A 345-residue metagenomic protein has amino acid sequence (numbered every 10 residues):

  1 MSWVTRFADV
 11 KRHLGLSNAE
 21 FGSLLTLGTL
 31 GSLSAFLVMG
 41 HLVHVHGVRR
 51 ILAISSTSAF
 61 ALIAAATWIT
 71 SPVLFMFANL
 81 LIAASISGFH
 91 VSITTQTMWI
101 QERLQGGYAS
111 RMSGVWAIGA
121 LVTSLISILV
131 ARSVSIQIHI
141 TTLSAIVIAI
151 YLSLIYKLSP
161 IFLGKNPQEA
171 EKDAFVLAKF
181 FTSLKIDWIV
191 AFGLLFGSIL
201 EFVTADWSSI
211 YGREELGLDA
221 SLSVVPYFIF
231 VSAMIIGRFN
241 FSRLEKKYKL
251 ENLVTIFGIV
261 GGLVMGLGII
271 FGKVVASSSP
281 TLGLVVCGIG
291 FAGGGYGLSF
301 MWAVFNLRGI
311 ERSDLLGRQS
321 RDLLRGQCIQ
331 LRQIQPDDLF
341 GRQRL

Functional and structural regions predicted by a protein language model:
V4-A19, D206-L222: Short amphipathic helix-loop junctions that connect adjacent transmembrane helices in Major Facilitator Superfamily/SLC
G15, G47, W68-V73, G217 (+2 more regions): Helix-breaking motifs and short loop linkers at transmembrane-helix boundaries and internal kinks in secondary membrane
S34-V73: Conserved MFS/SLC helix-loop-helix module at the cytosolic interface between two early adjacent transmembrane helices
A35-G47, A131, G237-L250, G272-A276: Helix-to-loop junctions at the C-terminal end of transmembrane segments in multipass secondary transporters
L62, V73-F89, L195, L282-F300: Hydrophobic core of transmembrane alpha-helices in multi-pass small-molecule transporters, especially MFS/SLC-type
S87-E102, L298-S313: Intracellular juxtamembrane helix-capping segments at the cytosolic ends of symmetry-related transmembrane helices
I138-Y156, L345: Symmetry-related core transmembrane helices of the 12-TM Major Facilitator Superfamily/SLC fold
Y248-F305: C-terminal transmembrane helical hairpin of 12-TM major facilitator-type secondary transporters
